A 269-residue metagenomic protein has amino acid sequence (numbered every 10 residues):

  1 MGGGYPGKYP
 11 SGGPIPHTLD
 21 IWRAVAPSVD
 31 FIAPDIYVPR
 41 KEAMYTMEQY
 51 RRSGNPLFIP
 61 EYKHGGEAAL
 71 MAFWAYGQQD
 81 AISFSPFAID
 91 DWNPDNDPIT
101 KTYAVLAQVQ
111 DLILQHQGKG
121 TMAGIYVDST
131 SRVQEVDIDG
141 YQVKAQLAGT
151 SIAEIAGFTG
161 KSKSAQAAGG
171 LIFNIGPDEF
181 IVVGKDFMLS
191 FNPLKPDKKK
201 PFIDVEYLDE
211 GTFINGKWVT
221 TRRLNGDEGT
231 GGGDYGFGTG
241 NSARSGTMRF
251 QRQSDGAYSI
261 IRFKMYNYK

Functional and structural regions predicted by a protein language model:
M1, M44-M47, M71, M122 (+4 more regions): Detector for methionine-enriched segments
M1-W22: Polysaccharide-binding and catalytic clefts of secreted carbohydrate-active enzymes
G2-G4, V29, G54, A148-I152: A generic short-segment signal for beta-strand/edge and adjacent turn/coil regions
Y5, Y9, I32, Y37 (+11 more regions): Sequence-level detector for tyrosine residue identity
P10-G13, K63-H64, G160-K161: A short linear-motif detector with a strong N-terminal bias
D20-Q117: Catalytic-core region of carbohydrate-active enzymes that cleave or remodel glycosidic bonds
F73-K198, D204-G216: Aromatic- and carboxylate-lined catalytic core of secreted/periplasmic carbohydrate-active enzymes
V182, L189-Y268: Long C-terminal appendages of very large multidomain proteins
